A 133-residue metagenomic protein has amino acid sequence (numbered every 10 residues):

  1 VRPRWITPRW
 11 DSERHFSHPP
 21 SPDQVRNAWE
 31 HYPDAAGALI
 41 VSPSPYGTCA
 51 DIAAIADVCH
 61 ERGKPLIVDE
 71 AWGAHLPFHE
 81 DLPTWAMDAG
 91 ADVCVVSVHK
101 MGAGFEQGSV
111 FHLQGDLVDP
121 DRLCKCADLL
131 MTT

Functional and structural regions predicted by a protein language model:
V1-T133: Conserved PLP-enzyme active-site core in the AAT-like
